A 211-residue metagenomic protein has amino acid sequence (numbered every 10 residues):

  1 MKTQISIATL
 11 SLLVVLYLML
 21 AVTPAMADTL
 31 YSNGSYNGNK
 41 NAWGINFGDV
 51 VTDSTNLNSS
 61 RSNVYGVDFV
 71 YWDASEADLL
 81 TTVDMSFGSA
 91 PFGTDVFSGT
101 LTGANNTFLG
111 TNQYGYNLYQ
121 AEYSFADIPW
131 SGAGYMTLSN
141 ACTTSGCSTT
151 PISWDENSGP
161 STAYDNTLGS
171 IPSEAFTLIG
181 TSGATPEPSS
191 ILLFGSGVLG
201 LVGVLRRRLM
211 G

Functional and structural regions predicted by a protein language model:
M1-I5, M210-G211: N-terminal secretory signal peptides that target proteins for export/translocation
I5-T29, F176-L199: Short, threonine-centered small-residue motifs that mark membrane-proximal processing/anchoring sites and TM-junction
M26-T94, A133, A141-G183: Beta-sheet-rich sandwich/jelly-roll-like modules and their strand-loop junctions
P91-G93, S98, Y123-I128: Extracellular or exported targeting regions of proteins
D95-N112: Solvent-exposed serine/threonine-rich low-complexity stretches and specific carbohydrate-binding patches
N117-A133: Short, surface-exposed tryptophan/glycine-enriched loops that mediate extracellular molecular recognition
V202-G211: C-terminal membrane-anchoring or membrane-association module
